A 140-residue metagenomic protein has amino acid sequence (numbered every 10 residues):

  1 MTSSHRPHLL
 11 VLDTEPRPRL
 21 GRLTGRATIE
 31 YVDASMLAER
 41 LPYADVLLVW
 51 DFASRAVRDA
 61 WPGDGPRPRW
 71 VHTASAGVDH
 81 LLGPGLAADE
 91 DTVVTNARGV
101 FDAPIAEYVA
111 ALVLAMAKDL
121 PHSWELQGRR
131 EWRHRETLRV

Functional and structural regions predicted by a protein language model:
M1-A53: N-terminal glycine-/charge-rich "phosphate-binding" loop or analogous flexible N-terminal tail
M1-T2, L126, R130: Short N-terminal or domain-adjacent regulatory/targeting segments
D45-G128, L138: Phosphate/diphosphate ligand-binding glycine-rich loop within oxidoreductases
R133-V140: Short, intrinsically disordered, charge-balanced linker/junction segments flanking boundaries in proteins
